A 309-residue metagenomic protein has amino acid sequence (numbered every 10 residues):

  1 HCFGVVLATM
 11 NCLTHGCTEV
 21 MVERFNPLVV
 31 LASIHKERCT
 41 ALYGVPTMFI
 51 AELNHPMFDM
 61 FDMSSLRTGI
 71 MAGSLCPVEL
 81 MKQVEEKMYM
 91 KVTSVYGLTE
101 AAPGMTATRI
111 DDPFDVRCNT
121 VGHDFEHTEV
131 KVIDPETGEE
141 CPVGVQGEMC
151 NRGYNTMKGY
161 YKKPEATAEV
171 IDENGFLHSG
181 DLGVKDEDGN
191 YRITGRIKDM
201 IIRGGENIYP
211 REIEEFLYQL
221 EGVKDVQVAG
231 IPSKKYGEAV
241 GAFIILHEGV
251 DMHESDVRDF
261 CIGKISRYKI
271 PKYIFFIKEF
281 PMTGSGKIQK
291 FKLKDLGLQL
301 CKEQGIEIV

Functional and structural regions predicted by a protein language model:
H1-V22, G44: Conserved AMP-binding loop of ANL adenylate-forming enzymes
T14-C17, L31, K36-G44, L53-V116 (+1 more regions): Gly/Ser/Thr-rich phosphate-binding loop
V22, L28-L31, I50, F58-M60 (+2 more regions): Short hydrophobic/charged patches on amphipathic alpha-helices used for structural packing and interfaces
I34, L42-V45, G153, K158-G159 (+6 more regions): AMP-binding/adenylate-forming catalytic core of the ANL superfamily
G73, G97, G122, G153 (+2 more regions): Active-site glycine-centered loops adjacent to acidic/histidine catalytic or metal-binding residues that shape
L75, D115-K162, V170: Adenylate-forming AMP-binding core of the ANL superfamily, especially NRPS adenylation
T93-E100, V121-D124, A229-P232, F275: Beta-strand->loop->alpha-helix junctions that form or flank phosphate-binding loops in nucleotide-handling enzymes
D295-V309: Acidic/polar alpha-helix N-cap and adjacent early helical turns within long charge-rich amphipathic helices/linkers
